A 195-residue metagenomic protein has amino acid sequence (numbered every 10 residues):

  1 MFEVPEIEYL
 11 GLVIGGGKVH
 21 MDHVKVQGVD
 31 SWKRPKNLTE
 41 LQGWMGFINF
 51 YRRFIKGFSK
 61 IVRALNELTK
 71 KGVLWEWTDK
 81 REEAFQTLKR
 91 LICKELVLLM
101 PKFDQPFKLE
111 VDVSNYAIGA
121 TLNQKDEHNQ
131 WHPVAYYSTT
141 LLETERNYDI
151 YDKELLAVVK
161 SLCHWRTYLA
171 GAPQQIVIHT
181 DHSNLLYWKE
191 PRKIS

Functional and structural regions predicted by a protein language model:
M1-Q105: C-terminal reverse transcriptase regions that engage the nucleic-acid substrate
L10-K18, D30-S31, T144-N147, N184-S195: Catalytic palm subdomain of template-directed nucleic-acid polymerases, centered on the conserved carboxylate motif
G11, D22, V29, G46 (+8 more regions): Mobile genetic element proteins and their domesticated derivatives, centered on retroelements and DNA transposons
K18, K108, V177: Hydrophobic "anchor" residues on beta-strands that sit immediately upstream of conserved functional sites
Q105-V111: Cytochrome P450 C-terminal beta-domain/meander region
V113-N115, D126: A generic beta-sheet turn/junction motif
K125, V159-S195: RNase H catalytic domain
H128-L156, H182-L186, E190-R192: A short, polar/acidic, helix/strand-boundary loop motif
